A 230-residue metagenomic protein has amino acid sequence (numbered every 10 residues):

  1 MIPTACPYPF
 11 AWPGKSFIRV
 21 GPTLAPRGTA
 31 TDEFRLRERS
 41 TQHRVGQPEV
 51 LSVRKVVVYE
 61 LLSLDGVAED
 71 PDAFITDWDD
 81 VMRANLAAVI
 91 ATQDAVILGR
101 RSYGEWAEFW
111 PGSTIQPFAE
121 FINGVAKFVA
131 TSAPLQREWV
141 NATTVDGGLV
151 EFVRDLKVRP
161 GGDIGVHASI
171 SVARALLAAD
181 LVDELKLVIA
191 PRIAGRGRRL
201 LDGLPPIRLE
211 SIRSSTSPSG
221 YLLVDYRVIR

Functional and structural regions predicted by a protein language model:
P3, A25-G28: Intrinsically disordered, low-complexity proline-rich regions
R19, P26, E33, S40-Q42 (+1 more regions): Intrinsically disordered, low-complexity segments enriched in serine/threonine/proline/glycine and often basic
E38-R230: Enzymes that bind and transform nitrogen-containing heteroaromatic metabolites
